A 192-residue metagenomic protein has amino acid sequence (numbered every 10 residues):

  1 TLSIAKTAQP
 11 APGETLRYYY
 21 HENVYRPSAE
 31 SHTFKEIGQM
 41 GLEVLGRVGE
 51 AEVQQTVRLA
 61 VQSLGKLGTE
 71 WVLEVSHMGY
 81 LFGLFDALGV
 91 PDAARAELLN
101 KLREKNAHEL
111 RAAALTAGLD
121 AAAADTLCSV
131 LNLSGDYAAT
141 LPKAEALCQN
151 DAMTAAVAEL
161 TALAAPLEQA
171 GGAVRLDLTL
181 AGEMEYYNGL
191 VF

Functional and structural regions predicted by a protein language model:
L2-P12, L16-E70, A112-F192: Positively charged, Gly/Ser-enriched RNA/tRNA-binding surfaces
K35-M40, V75-G83: Short, conserved phosphate-binding/catalytic loop or strand-edge motifs used in phosphoryl-/nucleotidyl-transfer
V61-G65, G79-G89: Hydrophobic mid-domain F-helix/FG-region of cytochrome P450s
W71-S76, E97-K101, D177-L178: A generic structural motif
H77, K105-N106, D136: Short, solvent-exposed helix-helix connector turns and helix-capping sites enriched in acidic/polar residues
Y80-L81, K101, E183: Short secondary-structure capping/turn micro-motifs that flank functional sites
L84-D92, Y186-V191: Short glycine/threonine-rich loop-to-helix capping motif typified by GTGT followed within a few residues by an Asp-Pro
V90-L115, L119-D120: Acidic, His- and aromatic-enriched active-site or binding-groove loops in soluble protein domains that engage sugars
